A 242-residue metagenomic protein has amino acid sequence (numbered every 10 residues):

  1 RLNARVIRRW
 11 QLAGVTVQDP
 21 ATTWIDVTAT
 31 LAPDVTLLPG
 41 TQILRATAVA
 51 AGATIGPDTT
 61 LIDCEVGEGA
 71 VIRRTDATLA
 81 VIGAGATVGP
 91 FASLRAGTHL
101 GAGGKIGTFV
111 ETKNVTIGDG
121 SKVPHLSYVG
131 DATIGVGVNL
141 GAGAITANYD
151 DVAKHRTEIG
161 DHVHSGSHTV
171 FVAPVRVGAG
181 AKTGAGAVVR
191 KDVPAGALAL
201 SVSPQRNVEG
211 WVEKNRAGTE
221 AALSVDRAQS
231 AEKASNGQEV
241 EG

Functional and structural regions predicted by a protein language model:
R1-D76, I82-T87: Extended, small-residue-rich solenoid/repeat segments and analogous flexible loops that form exposed scaffolds
D63-G242: Glycine-rich hexapeptide-repeat left-handed beta-helix
